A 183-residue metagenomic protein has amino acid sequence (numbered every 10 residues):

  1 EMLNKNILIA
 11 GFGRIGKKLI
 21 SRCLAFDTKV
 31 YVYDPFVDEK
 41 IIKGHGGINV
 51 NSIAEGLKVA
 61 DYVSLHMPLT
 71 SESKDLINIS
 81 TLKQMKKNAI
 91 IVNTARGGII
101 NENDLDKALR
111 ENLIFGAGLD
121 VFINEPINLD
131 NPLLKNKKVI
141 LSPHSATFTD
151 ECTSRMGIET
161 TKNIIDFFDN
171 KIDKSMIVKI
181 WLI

Functional and structural regions predicted by a protein language model:
E1-K18: Glycine-rich NAD(P)-binding loop of Rossmann-like domains
E1-L3, L24, K83-Q84, L133: Short, flexible hinge/linker loops that cap or flank conserved catalytic cores
N6, T28-K29: Residues at the starts of beta-strands that form the adenosine-phosphate
I20, L24, L109-R110: Gly/Ala-rich phosphate-binding loop of Rossmann-like dinucleotide-binding domains, activating on the conserved
V37-P132: Rossmann-like adenosine-cofactor binding region
N88, T94-I183: Rossmann-like dinucleotide-binding domain for NAD(H)/NADP(H)
